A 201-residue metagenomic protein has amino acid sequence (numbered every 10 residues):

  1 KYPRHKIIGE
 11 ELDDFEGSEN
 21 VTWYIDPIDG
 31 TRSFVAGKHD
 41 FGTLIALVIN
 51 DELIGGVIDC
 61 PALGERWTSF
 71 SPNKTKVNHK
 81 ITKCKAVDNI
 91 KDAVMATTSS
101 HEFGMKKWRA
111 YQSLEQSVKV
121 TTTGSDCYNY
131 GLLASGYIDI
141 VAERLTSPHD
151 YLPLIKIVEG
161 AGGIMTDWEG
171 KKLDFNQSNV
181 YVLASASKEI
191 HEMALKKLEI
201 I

Functional and structural regions predicted by a protein language model:
K1-I28, I164, E189-E192, K196-E199: N-terminal subdomain of lithium-sensitive/metallo-dependent phosphomonoesterases centered on the IMPase/IPPase/PAP
G9-E11, H79, G124: Short loop/edge segments at beta-strand edges and connector loops that shape dinucleotide/nucleotide cofactor-binding
E10, D59, R144: Conserved residues at the C-terminal ends of beta-strands
S18-N73: DPxDG-like acidic metal-binding loop motif
P61-K91: ATP-dependent small-molecule kinase catalytic core of the GHMP/sugar-kinase superfamily and closely related
K83-I201: An extended, acidic
